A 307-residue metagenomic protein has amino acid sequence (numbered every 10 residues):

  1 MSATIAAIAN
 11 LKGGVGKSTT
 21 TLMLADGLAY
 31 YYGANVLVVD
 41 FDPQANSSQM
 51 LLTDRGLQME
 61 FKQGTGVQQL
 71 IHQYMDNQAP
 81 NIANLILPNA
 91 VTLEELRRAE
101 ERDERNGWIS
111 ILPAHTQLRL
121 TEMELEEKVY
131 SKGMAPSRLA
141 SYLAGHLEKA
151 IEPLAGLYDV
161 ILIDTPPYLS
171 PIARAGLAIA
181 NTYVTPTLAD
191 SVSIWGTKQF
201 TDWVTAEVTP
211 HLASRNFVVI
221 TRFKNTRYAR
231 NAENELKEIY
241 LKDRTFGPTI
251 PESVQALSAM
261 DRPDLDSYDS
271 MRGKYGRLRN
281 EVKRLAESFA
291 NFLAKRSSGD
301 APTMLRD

Functional and structural regions predicted by a protein language model:
S2-P43: Walker A/P-loop phosphate-binding motif and the immediately C-terminal alpha-helix
Q44-I111: Phosphate-binding loop that captures ATP/GTP phosphates
Q49, L169-R174: Conserved ATPase-coupling elements of RecA-like P-loop NTPase cores
I82-I163, L169: Cytosolic-facing regulatory segments adjacent to core modules
H115, R222-Y268: Beta-strand-loop-alpha "switch" segments that mediate conformational coupling across diverse proteins
A173-D190: Inter-motif core of Ras-like GTPase G domains
I250-F292: Conserved GTP-binding G-domain of TRAFAC-class P-loop NTPases and closely related GTPase folds
